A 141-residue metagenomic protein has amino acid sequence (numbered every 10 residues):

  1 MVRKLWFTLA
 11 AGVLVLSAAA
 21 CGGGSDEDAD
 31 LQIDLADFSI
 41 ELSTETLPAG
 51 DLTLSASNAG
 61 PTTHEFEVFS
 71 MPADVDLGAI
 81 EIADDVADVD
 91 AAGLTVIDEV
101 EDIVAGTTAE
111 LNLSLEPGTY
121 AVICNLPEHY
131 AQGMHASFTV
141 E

Functional and structural regions predicted by a protein language model:
M1-L9: Bacterial N-terminal signal peptides that target proteins for export
L16-A20: C-terminal motif of bacterial Sec signal peptides marking the signal peptidase cleavage site
G22-S25: Bacterial signal peptide processing site
E27-T53: N-terminal edge beta-strand
A56-G60: Asparagine-centered strand-capping/turn motif at beta-strand->loop junctions
P61, D98-E141: Extracellular/periplasmic metallocenter environments
E65-F69: Beta-strand signatures of extracellular beta-sandwich domains
V75-L115: Extracytoplasmic beta-sandwich strand-turn segments characteristic of Greek-key/jelly-roll folds
